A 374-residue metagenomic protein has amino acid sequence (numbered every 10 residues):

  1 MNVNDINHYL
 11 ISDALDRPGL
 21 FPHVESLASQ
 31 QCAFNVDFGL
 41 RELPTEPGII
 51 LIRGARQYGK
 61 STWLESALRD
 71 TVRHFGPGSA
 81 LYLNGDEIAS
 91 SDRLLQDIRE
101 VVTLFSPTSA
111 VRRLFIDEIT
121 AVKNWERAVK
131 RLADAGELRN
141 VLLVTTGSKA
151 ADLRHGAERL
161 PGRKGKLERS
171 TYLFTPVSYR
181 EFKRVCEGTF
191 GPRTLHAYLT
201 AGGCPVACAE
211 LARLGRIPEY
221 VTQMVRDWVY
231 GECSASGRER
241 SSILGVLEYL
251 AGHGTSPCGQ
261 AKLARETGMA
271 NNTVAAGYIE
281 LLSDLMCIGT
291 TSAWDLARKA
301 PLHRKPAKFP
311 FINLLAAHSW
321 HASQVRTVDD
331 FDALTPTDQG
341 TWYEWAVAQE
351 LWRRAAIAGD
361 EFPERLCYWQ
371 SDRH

Functional and structural regions predicted by a protein language model:
M1-L43: N-terminal pre-Walker A segment at the start of P-loop NTPase domains
N2-N4, E219-R373: Accessory nucleic acid-recognition modules appended to NTPase machines
N2-N4, S148, L153-P257: Interdomain motor-coupling "hinge/lid" segment immediately C-terminal to the ATP-binding subdomain of NTP-driven enzymes
I52: Hydrophobic anchor at the beta1->P-loop junction of P-loop NTPases
K60-S61: Conserved lysine of the Walker
G78-S109: Short glycine-rich substrate-engagement loop in P-loop NTPases that contacts/grips substrate
S106-V129: Conserved P-loop NTPase "ATPase switch" module shared by AAA+ and STAND
A135-L160, L282: Sensor-1/coupling segment of RecA-like P-loop NTPase cores
